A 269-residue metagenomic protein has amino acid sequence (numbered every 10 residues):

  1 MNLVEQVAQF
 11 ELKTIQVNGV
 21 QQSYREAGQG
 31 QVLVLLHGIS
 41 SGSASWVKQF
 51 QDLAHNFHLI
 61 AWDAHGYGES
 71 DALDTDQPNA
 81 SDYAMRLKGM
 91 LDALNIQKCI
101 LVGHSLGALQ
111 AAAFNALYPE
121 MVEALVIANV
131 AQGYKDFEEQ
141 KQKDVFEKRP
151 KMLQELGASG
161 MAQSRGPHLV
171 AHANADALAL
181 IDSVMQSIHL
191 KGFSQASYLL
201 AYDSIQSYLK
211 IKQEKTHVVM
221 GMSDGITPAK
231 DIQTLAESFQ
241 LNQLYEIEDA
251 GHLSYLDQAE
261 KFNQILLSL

Functional and structural regions predicted by a protein language model:
M1-L33, H55-F57, D92, Q97 (+2 more regions): Alpha/beta-hydrolase fold catalytic core
Q16-D76: Conserved HGGG/HGGXW glycine-rich cap/lid loop of the alpha/beta-hydrolase fold
D82-C99: Conserved acidic catalytic loop of the alpha/beta-hydrolase fold
G103-G107, A111: Gly/Ala-rich beta-loop-alpha elbow adjacent to hydrolase catalytic centers
A112-L117, M121-E155: Flexible "cap/lid" loop of the alpha/beta hydrolase fold
D136-Q142, Q154-K210: Conserved alpha/beta-hydrolase catalytic His-Asp/Glu region
L190-E237, E246: Conserved serine/cysteine hydrolase catalytic core
A250-N263: Catalytic histidine-centered segment of alpha/beta-hydrolase-like enzymes
